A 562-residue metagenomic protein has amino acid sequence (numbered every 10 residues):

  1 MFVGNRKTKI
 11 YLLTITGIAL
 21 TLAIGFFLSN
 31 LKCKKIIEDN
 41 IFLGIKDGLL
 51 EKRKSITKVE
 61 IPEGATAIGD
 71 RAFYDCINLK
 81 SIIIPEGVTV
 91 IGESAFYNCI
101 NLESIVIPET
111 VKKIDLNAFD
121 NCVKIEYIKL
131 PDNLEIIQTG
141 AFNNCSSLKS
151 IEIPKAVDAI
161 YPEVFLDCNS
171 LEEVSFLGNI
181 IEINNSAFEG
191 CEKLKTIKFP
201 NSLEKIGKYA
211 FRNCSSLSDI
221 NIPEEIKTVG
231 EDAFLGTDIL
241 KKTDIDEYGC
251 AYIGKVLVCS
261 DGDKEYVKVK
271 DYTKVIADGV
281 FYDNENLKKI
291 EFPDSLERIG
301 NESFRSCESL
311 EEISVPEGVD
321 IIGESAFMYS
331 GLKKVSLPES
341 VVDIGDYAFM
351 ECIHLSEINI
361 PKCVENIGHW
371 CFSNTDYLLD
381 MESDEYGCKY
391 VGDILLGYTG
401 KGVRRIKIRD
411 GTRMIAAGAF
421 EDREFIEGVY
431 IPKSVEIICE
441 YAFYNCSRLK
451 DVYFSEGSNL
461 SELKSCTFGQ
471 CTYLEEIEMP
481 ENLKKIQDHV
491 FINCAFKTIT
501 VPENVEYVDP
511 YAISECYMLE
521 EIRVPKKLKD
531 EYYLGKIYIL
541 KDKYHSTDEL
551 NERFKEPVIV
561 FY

Functional and structural regions predicted by a protein language model:
F2-I18: N-terminal Sec-pathway targeting helices
I10-L12, L28-L43, R53-A67, I77-V90 (+20 more regions): Structural signature of tandem-repeat unit edges
I18-L28: Hydrophobic alpha-helical membrane-insertion segments, chiefly the h-region of N-terminal signal peptides
I45-G48, L257: Primary recognition of N-terminal secretory signal peptides and signal-anchoring hydrophobic helices
L49, G69-A72, G92-Y97, D115-D120 (+15 more regions): Consensus positions within tandem repeat domains that build extended binding/scaffold surfaces
